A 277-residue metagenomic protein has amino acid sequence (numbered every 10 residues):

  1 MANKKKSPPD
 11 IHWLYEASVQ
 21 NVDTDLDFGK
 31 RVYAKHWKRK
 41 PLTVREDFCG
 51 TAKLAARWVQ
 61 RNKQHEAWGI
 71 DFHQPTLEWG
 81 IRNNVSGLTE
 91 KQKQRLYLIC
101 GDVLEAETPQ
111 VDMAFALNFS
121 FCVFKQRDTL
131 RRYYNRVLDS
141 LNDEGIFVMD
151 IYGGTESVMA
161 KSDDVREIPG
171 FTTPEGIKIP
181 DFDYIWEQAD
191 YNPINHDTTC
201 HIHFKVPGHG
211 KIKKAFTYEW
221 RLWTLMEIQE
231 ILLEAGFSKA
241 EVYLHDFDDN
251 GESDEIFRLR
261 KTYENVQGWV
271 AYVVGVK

Functional and structural regions predicted by a protein language model:
K40-G50: Conserved class I S-adenosyl-L-methionine
T51-Q64: Conserved SAM-binding loop of SAM-dependent methyltransferases across substrates and taxa, primarily the Class I
H73-P75: Conserved SAM/SAH-binding beta-strand->alpha-helix loop
G80-I81: Conserved SAM-binding loop
S86-V103: Conserved SAM-binding strand-loop segment of SAM-dependent methyltransferases
L130-D143: A short glycine-rich, Lys/Arg-flanked "PGG" loop and its adjoining helix->strand segment in the class I
E144-I151: Conserved beta-strand signature within the Rossmann-like core of class I S-adenosyl-L-methionine
I151-E230: SAM-dependent methyltransferase
